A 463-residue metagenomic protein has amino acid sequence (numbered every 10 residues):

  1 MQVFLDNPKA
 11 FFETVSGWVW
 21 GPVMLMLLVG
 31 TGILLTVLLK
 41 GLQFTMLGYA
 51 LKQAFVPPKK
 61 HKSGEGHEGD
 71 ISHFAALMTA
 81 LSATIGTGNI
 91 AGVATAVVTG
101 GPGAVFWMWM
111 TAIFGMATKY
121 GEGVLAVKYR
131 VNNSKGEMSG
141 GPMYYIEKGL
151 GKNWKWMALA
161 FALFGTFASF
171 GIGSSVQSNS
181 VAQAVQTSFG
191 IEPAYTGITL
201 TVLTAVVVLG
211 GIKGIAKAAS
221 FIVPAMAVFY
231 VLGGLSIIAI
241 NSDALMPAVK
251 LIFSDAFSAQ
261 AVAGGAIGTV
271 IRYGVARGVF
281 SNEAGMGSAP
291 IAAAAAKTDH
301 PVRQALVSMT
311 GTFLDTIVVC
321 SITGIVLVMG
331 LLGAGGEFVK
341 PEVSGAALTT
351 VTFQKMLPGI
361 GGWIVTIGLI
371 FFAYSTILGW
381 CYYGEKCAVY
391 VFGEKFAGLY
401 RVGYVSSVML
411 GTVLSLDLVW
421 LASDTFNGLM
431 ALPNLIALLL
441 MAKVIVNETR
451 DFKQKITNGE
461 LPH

Functional and structural regions predicted by a protein language model:
M1-A83, T87, V97-A104, G115 (+2 more regions): N-terminal alpha-helical transmembrane segments of multi-pass membrane transport and channel/translocase proteins
N7-P8, L38-Q43, G88-V93, S169-A182 (+5 more regions): Transmembrane helix-loop junctions in multi-pass membrane proteins
L27-L34, L38-L51, F161, S178-V185 (+6 more regions): Membrane-interface loop-to-helix entry segments
L35-T36, T111-G136, M143, E147-N179 (+2 more regions): Helix-loop-helix module between adjacent transmembrane segments
L42-I71, T95-V105, W109, A117-K152 (+5 more regions): Flexible loop linkers connecting adjacent transmembrane helices in multi-pass alpha-helical membrane transporters
H61-V98, L125-M143, E147-G149, A160-L163 (+2 more regions): Alpha-helical membrane segments and immediately flanking helix-loop junctions that form or couple to the substrate/ion
Y120-Y129, S134, G233-L251, A259 (+4 more regions): Extracellular/periplasmic helix-exit of transmembrane alpha-helices
K217-S220, M226-A289, A294: Membrane-embedded translocation segments of transport machinery
